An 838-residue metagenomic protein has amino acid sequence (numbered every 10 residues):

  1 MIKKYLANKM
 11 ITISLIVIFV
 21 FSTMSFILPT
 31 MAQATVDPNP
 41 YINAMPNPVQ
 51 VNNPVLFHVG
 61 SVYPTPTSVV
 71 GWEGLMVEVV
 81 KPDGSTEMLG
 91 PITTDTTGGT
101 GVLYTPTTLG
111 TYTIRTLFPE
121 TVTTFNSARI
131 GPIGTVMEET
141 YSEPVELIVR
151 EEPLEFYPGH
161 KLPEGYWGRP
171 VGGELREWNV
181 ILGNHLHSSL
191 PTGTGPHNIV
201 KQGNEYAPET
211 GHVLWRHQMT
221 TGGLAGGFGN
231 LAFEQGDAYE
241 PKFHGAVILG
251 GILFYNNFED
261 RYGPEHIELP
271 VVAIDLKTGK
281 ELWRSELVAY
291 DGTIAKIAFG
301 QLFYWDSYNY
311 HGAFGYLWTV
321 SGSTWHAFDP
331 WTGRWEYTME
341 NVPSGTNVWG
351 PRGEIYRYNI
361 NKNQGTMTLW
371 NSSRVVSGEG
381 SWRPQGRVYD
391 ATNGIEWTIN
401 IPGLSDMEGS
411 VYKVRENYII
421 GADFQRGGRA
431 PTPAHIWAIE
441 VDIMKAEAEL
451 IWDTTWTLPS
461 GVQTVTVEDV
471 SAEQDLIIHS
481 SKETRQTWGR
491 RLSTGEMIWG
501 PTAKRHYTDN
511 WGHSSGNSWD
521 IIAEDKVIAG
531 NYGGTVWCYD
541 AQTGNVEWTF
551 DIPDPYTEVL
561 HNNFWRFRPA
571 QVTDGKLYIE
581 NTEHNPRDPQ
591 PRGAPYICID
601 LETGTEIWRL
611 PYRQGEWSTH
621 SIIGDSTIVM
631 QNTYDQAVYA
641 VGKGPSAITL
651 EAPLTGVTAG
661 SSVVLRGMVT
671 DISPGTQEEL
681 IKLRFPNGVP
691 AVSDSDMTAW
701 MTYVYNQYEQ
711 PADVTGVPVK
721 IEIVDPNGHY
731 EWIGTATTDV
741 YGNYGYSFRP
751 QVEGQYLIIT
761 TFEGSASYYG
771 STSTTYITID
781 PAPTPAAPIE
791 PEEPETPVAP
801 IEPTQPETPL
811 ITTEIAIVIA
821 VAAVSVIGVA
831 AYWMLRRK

Functional and structural regions predicted by a protein language model:
M1-T35, V59, G211, G333 (+6 more regions): Secretory targeting signatures
N43-V49, A652-V657: Short beta-strand segments of immunoglobulin-like
V51-F57, S661-L665: Structural beta-strand segments of beta-rich domains
Y63-G90, T210, W215, G675-W732: Short flexible loop/turn segments that cap and initiate beta-strands
G74, E164-T194, F228-V271, A289-W325 (+9 more regions): Repeat-blade elements of multi-bladed beta-propeller folds
T94-D95, G101-Y112, F118, T738 (+1 more regions): Residue-level recognition of secondary-structure-to-loop junctions
Y112-M137, V752-G770: Enriched for extracellular/lumenal, surface-exposed ectodomains of secreted and cell-surface proteins
K201-Q235, G263-A295, W325-P343, G365-M407 (+5 more regions): Surface-exposed loop/turn elements that mediate protein-protein interactions on large endomembrane-trafficking
